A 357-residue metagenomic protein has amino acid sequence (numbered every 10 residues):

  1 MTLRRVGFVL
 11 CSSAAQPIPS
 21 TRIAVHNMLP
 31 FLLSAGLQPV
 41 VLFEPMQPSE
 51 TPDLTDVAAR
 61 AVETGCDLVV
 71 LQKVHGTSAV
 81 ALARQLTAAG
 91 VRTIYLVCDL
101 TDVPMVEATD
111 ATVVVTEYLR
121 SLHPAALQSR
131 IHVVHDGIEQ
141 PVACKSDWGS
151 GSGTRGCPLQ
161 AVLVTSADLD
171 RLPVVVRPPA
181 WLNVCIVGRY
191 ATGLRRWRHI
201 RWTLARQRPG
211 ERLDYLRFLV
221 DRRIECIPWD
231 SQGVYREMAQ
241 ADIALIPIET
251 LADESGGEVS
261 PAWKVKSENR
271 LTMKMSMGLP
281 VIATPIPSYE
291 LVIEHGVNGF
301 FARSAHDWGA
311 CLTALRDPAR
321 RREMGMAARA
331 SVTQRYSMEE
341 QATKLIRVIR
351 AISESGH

Functional and structural regions predicted by a protein language model:
M1-L71, H75-A79: N-terminal pre-catalytic "stem/leader" segment of glycosyltransferase-like enzymes
Q16-P30, S34-A35, Q140-P141, D147-Q240: Conserved catalytic-core segment of nucleotide-activated headgroup transferases in glycan assembly
S20-I23, M28, P141-V142, W148 (+2 more regions): A charged, aromatic-enriched C-terminal amphipathic alpha-helix characteristic of glycosyltransferases across folds
T21-V25, Q72, L96-V97, V114-T116 (+2 more regions): Replace "coordinates the UDP/GDP/TDP-sugar" with "coordinates nucleotide-activated sugar donors
F43-Q128: Extended catalytic core of nucleotide-activated donor transferases of GT-like folds
D110-K145, G149, Q160-T165: Donor nucleotide-sugar binding/catalytic pocket of nucleotide-sugar-dependent glycosyltransferases
S231-S276, A283-L291: Nucleotide-sugar-dependent
E268, I293-H306, T313-A319: Conserved acidic donor-binding segment of nucleotide-sugar-dependent glycosyltransferases
